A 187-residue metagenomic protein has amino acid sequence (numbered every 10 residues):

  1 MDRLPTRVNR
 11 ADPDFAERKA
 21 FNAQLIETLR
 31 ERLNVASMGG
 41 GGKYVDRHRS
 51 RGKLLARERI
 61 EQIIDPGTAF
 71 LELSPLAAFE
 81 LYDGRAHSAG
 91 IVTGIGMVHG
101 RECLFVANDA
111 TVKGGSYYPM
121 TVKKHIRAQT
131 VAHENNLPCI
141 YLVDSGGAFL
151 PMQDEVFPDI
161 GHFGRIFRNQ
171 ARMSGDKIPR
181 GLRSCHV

Functional and structural regions predicted by a protein language model:
M1-R180: Terminal-region recognition feature
R183-V187: Glycine-rich beta-to-alpha transition loops that act as phosphate-gripper elements at the mouths of alpha/beta enzyme
